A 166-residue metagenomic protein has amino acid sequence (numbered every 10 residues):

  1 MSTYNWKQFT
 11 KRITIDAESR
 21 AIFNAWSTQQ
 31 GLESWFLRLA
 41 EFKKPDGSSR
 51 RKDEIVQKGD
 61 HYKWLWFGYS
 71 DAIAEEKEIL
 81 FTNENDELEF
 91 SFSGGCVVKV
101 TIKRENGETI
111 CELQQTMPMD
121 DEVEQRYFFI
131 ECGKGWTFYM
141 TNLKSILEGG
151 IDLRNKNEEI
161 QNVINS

Functional and structural regions predicted by a protein language model:
M1-T10, S166: Short acidic N-proximal helix/loop "leader" segments that mark the beginning of a domain or an inter-domain linker
T10, Q30-E75, N85, N155 (+1 more regions): Short beta-edge strand/loop motif at the mouth of beta-sheet-based domains
K11-I13, E76-L80, V97-R104: Hydrophobic/aromatic beta-strand elements that line small-molecule binding cavities or substrate pockets in beta-rich
D16-W35: Amphipathic alpha-helical segments
E18-R20, L80-N85, T101-I110: A short, structured loop/turn motif at beta-sheet edges
I22-F23, L32, Y62, I79 (+3 more regions): Hydrophobic pocket/interface hotspot
S91-T137: Beta-strand/loop substructures that line and gate deep hydrophobic ligand-binding cavities in soluble
M117-S166: A conserved amphipathic terminal alpha-helix motif
